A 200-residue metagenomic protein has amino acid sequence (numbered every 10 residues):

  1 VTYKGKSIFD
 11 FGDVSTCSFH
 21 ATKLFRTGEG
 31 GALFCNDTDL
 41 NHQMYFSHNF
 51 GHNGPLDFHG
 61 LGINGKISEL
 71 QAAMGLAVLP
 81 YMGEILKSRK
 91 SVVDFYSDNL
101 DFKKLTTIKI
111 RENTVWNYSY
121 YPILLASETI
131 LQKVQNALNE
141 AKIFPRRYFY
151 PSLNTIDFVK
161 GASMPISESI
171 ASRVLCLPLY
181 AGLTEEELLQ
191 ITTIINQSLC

Functional and structural regions predicted by a protein language model:
V1-R26, G54-H59: Conserved active-site segment immediately N-terminal to the catalytic lysine that forms the internal aldimine
K4-I8, G30-A32, G161, I191-T192: Short, glycine/charged-enriched secondary-structure capping and boundary segments
C17-S18, G31-D37: Short beta-strand-to-turn element immediately C-terminal to the catalytic PLP-Schiff-base lysine in fold type I
T22, C35, T184: Ser/Thr-centric signal marking residues that sit in or immediately flank functional binding/regulatory motifs
L24-G28, V115-N117: Short glycine-enriched loop/turn motifs at secondary-structure junctions
T27-G30, G75: Adenylate-forming
T38-C200: PLP-dependent aminotransferase class I/II
